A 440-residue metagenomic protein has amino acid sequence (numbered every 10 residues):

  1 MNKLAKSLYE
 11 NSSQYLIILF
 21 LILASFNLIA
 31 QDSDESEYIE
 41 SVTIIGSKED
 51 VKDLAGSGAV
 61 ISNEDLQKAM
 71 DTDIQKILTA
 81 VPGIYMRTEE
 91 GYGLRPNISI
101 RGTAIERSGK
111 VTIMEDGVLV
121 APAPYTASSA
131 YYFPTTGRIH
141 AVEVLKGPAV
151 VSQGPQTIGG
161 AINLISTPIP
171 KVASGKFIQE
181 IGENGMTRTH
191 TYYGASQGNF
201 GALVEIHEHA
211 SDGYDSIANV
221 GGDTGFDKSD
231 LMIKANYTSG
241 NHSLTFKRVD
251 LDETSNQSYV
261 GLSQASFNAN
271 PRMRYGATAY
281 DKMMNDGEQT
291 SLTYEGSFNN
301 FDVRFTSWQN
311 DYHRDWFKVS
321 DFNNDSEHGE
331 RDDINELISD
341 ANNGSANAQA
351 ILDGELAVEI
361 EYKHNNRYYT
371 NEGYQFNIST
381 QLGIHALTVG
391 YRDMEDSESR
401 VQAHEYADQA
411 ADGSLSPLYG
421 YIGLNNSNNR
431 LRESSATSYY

Functional and structural regions predicted by a protein language model:
I39-A69, L94-N97: N-terminal periplasmic "start-of-domain" segments of outer-membrane beta-barrel proteins
L66, L78, A141-V144, I162 (+1 more regions): Non-catalytic regulatory/gating segments with a bias toward low-complexity or hydrophobic composition
Q75-V118, P122: Extracytoplasmic beta-strand/coil segments of soluble accessory domains associated with Gram-negative outer-membrane
V118-K146: Short acidic/polar hinge/loop motifs at secondary-structure boundaries that mediate gating or recognition
Y125-T126, D215-G221, Q257-A265, W316-N324 (+1 more regions): Outer-membrane beta-barrel translocator domains and adjoining extracellular loop/strand segments of Gram-negative
V144-L145, A173-K176, Y214-N219, N270-T278 (+3 more regions): Extracytoplasmic loops and strand-loop junctions of Gram-negative outer membrane beta-barrel proteins
S174-K176, I181-A210, N219-S258, K282-S297 (+1 more regions): Transmembrane beta-barrel wall of Gram-negative outer-membrane proteins
T238-T245, V249, M283-Y440: Face-selective signature of the C-terminal outer-membrane beta-barrel domain
